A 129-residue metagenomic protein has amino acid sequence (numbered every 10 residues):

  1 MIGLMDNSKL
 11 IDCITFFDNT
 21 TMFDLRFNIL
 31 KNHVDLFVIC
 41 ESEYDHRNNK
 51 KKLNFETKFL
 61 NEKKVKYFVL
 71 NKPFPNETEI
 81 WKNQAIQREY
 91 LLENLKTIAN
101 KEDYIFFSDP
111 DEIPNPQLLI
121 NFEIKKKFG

Functional and structural regions predicted by a protein language model:
I2-N32: N-proximal low-complexity "stem/linker" segments adjacent to membrane-targeting elements
L10, L30-E43, E62-K66: Short loop->beta transition adjacent to catalytic acidic/histidine clusters or analogous donor-positioning motifs
D12-F17, C40-E41, F107-P110: Short His-Asn-centered micro-motif
C13, E93, K126-F128: Catalytic phosphate/metal-binding cores of nucleic-acid and nucleotide-processing enzymes, i.e., regions that mediate
V38, K66-F68, F106, G129: Hydrophobic/aromatic beta-strand patches that form the interior of the parallel beta-sheet core in alpha/beta enzyme
D45-E102: Active-site-proximal specificity loops/subdomain of glycosyltransferases
K101-I113: Short beta-strand-to-loop acidic/aromatic patch adjacent to the donor-nucleotide binding site
P116-G129: Conserved donor-nucleotide/metal-binding helix-loop-beta segment in metal-dependent transferases, i.e., the alpha-helix
